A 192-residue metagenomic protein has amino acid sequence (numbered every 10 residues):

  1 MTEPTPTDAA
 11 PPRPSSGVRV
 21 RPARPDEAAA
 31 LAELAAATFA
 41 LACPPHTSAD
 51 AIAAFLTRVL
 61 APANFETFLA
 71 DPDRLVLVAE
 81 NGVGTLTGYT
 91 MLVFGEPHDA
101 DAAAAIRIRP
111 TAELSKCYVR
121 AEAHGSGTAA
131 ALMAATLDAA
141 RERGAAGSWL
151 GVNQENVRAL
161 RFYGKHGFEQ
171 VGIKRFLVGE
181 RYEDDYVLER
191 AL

Functional and structural regions predicted by a protein language model:
E3-P6, R13-P14, P22-A28, A32-H46 (+6 more regions): Acetyl-CoA-dependent GNAT
R19, K116-Y118, W149-G151, V187: Short aromatic/hydrophobic contact patches that present stacked aromatics for nucleic-acid/ligand binding
R74, E183-V187: Short hydrophobic/aromatic beta-strand or adjacent loop that forms the aromatic wall/cage of a ligand/substrate-binding
A121, L150-L160, L177-E183: Conserved beta-strand-loop-alpha-helix junction that forms the acyl-donor binding cleft
Y163, F168: Conserved active-site tyrosine of GNAT-family acetyltransferases
E169-R175, D184: Low-complexity, intrinsically disordered Gly/Pro/Thr-rich segments
